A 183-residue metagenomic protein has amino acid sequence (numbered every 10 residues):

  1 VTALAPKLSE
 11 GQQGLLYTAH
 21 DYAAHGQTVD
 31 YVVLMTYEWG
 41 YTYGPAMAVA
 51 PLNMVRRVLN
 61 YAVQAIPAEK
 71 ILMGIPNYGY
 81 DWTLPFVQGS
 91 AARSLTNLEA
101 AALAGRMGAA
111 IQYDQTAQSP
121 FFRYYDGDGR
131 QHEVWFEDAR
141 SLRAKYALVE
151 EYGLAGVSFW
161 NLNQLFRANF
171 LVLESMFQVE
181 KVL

Functional and structural regions predicted by a protein language model:
V1-R106: Substrate-binding surface in catalytic domains of secreted glycosidases
D21, L148, F170-V172: A short acidic, amphipathic alpha-helical/loop segment
A24-T28, Q64-P67, Q115, Y125-D128 (+1 more regions): Extracellular/periplasmic catalytic domains that process cell-envelope and extracellular macromolecules
V49-R56, F136-R143, Q164: Soluble non-cytosolic domains of exported or imported proteins
E69-I71, H132, G153: A generic secondary-structure signal marking the coil-to-beta-strand transition
I75-L148, E174-L183: Glycan-binding loop/region signatures in secreted carbohydrate-active enzymes
A144-F159, N163-Q164: Conserved, well-ordered alpha-helix/loop/beta-strand core segments that scaffold catalytic motifs
Q164-S175: Glycine-rich, proline-tolerant flexible connector loops at the mouths of alpha/beta enzymes
